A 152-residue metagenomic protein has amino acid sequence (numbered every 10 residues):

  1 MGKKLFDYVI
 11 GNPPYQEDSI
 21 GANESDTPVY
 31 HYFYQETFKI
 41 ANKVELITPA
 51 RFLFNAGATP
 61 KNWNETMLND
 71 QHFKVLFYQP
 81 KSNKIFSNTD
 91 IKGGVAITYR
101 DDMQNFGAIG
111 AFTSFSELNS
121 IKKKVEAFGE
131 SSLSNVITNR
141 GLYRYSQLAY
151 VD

Functional and structural regions predicted by a protein language model:
M1: S-adenosyl-L-methionine
K4, S82-D152: C-terminal substrate-recognition regions of SAM-dependent nucleic acid methyltransferases
D7-Y8, E17-K84, A96-R100: Conserved Class I SAM-dependent methyltransferase catalytic core
P13: Non-catalytic DNA-recognition/assembly elements of restriction-modification systems
